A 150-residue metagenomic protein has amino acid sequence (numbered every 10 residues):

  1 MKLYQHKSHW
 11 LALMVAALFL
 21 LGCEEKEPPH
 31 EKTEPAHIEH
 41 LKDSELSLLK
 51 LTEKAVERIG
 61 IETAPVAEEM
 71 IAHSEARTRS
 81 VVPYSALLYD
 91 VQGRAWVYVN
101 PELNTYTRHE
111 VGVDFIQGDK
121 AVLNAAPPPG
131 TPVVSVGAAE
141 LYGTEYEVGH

Functional and structural regions predicted by a protein language model:
M1-H6, E34, H40, L87: Intrinsic disorder/low-complexity signature
M1-L21: Sec-dependent bacterial lipoprotein signal peptides
L3, G22-E27, H73: N-terminal secretory/membrane-targeting helices
A12, A76, D119: Generic anion/oxyanion-binding catalytic loop in active/binding sites
L13, E27-P29, A86-L88: Alpha-helical interaction segments
C23-A67, A95-H150: Short alpha-helical boundary/capping segments at helix-coil junctions
A72-S80, S85-V99: Mature extracytoplasmic domains of secretory-pathway proteins
